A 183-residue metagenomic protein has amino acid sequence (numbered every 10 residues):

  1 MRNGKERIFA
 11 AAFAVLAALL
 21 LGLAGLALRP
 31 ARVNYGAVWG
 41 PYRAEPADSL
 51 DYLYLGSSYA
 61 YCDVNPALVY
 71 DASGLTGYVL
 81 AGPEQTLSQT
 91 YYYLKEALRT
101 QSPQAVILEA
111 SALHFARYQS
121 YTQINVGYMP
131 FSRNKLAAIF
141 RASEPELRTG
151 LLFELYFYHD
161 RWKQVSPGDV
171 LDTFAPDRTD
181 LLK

Functional and structural regions predicted by a protein language model:
M1-E6: N-terminal Lys/Arg-rich, disordered targeting/topogenic segments
R7-A27: Hydrophobic membrane-insertion alpha-helices, especially the h-region of bacterial N-terminal signal peptides
V15-A17, G40-E45, A67-D71: Short amphipathic alpha-helical segments, especially helix-boundary/capping motifs
G22-A31, T76-E84: Acidic/glycine-enriched edge-of-secondary-structure segments
L28-S49: Alpha-helical transmembrane signal-anchor/signal-peptide segments
L55, Y59-E144: Membrane-embedded segments
Q123-K183: Secreted/periplasmic serine-hydrolase-like ester/acetyl group-modifying domain
